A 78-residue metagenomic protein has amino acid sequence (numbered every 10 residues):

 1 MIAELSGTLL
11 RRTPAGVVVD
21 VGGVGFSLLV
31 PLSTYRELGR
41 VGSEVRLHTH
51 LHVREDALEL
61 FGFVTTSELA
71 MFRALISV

Functional and structural regions predicted by a protein language model:
E4-S6, L10-V78: Long, highly charged, low-complexity intrinsically disordered interaction regions that mediate electrostatic DNA/RNA
